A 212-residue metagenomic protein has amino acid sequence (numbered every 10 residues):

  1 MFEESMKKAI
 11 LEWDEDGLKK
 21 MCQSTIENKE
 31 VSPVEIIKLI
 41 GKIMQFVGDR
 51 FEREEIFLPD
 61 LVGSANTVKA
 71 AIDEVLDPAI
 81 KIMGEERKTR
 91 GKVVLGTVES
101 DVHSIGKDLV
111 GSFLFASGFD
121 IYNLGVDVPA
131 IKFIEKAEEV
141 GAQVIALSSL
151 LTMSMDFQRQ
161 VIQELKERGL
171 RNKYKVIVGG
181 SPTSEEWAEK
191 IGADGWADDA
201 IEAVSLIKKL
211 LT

Functional and structural regions predicted by a protein language model:
M1-E85: Long amphipathic alpha-helical segments
M6-K7, S32-P33, V94-T97, G118-F119 (+2 more regions): A short, structure-level motif marking secondary-structure boundaries and short turns
I80-V98: Glycine/charge-rich, flexible interdomain linkers and switch-proximal surface loops that mediate coupling
G106-D108: Cytosolic, long alpha-helical scaffolding segments
V110-S117, Y122-A193, E202, L206-K208: Cofactor-cradling patches in redox/metallo enzymes
D198: Ligand-binding pocket scaffold of soluble enzyme catalytic domains
